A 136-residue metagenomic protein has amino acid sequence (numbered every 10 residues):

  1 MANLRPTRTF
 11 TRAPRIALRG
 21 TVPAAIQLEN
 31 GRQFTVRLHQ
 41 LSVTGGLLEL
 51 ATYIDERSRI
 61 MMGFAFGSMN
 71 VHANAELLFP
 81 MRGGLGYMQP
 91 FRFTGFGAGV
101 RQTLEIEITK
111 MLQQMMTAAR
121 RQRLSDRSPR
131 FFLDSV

Functional and structural regions predicted by a protein language model:
M1-L41, E105, T109-V136: N-terminal helix initiation/capping motif
P6, S58-M61, N74-E76: Short structured motifs
A17-P23, Y53-E56, M88-I108: Short solvent-exposed strand/turn elements
V22-R57, M61, P90: Short strand-loop-strand
V36-R37, A73-F79: Short beta-strand-centered aromatic/proline hotspots
V43, P80-L85: Short, conserved beta-turn/loop elements at beta-strand boundaries and strand-helix junctions
A65-M69: Short, charged beta-turn/beta-strand-edge "cap" motif at the junction between a beta-strand and an adjacent loop
